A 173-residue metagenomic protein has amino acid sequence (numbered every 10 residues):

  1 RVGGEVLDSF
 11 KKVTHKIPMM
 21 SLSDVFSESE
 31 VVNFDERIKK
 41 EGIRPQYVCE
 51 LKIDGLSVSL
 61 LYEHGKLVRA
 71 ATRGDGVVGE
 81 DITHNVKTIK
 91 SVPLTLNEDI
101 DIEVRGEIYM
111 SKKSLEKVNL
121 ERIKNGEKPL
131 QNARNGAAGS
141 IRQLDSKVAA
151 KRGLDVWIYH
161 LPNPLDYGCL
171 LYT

Functional and structural regions predicted by a protein language model:
R1-L171: RNA/tRNA-interacting regions in translation and RNA-turnover enzymes
